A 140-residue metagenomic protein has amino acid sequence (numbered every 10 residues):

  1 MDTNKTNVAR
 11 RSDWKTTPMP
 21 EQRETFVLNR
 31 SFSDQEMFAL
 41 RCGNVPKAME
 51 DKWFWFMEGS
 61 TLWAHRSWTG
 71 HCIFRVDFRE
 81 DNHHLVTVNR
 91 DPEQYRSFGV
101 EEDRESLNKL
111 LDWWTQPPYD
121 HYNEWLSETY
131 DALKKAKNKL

Functional and structural regions predicted by a protein language model:
M1-T61: Negatively charged, low-complexity tracts enriched in Asp/Glu with abundant Ser/Thr
W14, W53-W55, W63, W68 (+2 more regions): A residue-identity detector for tryptophan
E50, M57-G59, W63, H71 (+2 more regions): Short, well-structured alpha-helical interface segments that form or flank functional binding sites
E50-W53, I73, D81-V88: A broad structural signal for short, well-ordered beta-strand segments within beta-sheet-rich domains
F56, H65, D77, T87-N89: Residues in well-ordered beta-strands of folded domains
G59, W68, R90-P92: Short, flexible loop/turn elements at secondary-structure junctions
L62-E80: Canonical SH2 domain fold
N82-L140: Polybasic, proline/glycine-rich intrinsically disordered low-complexity segments
